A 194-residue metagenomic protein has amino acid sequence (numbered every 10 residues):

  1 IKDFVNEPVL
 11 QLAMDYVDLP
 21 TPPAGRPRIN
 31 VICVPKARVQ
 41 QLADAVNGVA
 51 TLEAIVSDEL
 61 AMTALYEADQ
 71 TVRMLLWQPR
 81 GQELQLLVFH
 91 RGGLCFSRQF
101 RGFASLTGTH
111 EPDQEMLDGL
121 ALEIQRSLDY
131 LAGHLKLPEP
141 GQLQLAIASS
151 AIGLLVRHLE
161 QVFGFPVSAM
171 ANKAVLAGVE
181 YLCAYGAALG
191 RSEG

Functional and structural regions predicted by a protein language model:
I1-G194: Hydrophobic/aromatic-enriched cytosolic interaction surfaces used to assemble or bind macromolecules
